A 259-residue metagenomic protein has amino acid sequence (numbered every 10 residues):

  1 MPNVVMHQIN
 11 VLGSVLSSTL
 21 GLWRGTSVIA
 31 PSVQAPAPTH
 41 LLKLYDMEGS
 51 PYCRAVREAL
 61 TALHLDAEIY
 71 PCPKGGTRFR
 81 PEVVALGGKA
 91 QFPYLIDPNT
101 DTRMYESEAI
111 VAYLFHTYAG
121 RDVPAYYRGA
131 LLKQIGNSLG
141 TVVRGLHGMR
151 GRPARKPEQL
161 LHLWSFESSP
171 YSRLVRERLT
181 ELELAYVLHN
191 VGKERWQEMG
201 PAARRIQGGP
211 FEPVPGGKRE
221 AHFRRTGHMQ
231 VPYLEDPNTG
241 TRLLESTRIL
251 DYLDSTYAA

Functional and structural regions predicted by a protein language model:
M1-A259: GST-like domain detector, emphasizing the conserved glutathione-binding G-site in the N-terminal thioredoxin-like
